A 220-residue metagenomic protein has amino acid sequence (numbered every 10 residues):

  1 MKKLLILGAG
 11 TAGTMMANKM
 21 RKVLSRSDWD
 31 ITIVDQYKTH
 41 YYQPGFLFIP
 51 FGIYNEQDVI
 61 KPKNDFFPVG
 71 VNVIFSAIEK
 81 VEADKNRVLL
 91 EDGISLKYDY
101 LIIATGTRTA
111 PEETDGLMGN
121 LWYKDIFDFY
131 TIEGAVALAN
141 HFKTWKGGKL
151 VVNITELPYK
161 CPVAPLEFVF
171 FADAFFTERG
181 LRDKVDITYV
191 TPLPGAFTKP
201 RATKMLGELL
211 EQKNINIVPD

Functional and structural regions predicted by a protein language model:
M1-K3, V71-E167, F171-G180: FAD-binding core/adjacent interface of flavoenzyme oxidoreductases
M1-N72, E156-P200: Beta1-alpha1 glycine-rich phosphate/pyrophosphate-binding loop at the start of Rossmann-like nucleotide-binding domains
M15-A17, A83-R87, I132, N216 (+1 more regions): Short gly/ser/thr-rich secondary-structure transition/capping motifs
I33, F75, D128, V152 (+2 more regions): Structural signal for conserved beta-strand scaffold positions within catalytic alpha/beta enzyme cores
K63-P68, L117-L121, E208-E211: Short, conserved catalytic or adaptor-binding loops enriched in Gly and charged residues
P68-E82, E211-D220: A conserved beta-strand/loop element that lines the FAD pocket in flavoprotein oxidoreductases
D186-D220: Loop-centered beta-sheet repeat module
